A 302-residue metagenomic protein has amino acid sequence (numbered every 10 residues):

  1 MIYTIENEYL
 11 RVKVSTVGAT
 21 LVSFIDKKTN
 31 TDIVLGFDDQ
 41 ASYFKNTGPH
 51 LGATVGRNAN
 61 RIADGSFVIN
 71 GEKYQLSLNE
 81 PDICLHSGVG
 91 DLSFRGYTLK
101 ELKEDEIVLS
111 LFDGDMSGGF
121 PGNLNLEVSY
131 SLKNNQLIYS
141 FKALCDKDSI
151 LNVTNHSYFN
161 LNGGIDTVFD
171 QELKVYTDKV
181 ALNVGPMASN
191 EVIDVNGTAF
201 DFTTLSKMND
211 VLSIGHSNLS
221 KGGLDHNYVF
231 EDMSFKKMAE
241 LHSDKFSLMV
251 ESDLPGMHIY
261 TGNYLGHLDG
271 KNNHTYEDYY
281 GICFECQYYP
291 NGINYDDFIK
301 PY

Functional and structural regions predicted by a protein language model:
M1-Y302: An exposed, glycine/acidic-rich loop-and-rim segment of catalytic or binding clefts
